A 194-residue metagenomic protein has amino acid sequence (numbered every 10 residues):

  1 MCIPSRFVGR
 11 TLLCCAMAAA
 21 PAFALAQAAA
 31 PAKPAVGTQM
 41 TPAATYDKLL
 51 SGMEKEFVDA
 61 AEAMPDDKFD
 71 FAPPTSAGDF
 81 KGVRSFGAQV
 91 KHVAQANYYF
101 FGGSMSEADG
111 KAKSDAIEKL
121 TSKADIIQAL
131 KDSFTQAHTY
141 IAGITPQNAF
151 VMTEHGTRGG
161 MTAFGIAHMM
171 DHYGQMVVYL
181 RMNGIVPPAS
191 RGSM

Functional and structural regions predicted by a protein language model:
M1-C15: Bacterial N-terminal signal peptides that target proteins for export
A19-P21: N-terminal signal peptide c-region/cleavage motif recognized by signal peptidases
A24-A28: Boundary at the C-terminal end of the N-terminal hydrophobic targeting segment
A30-A44: N-terminal low-complexity, Pro/Thr/Ser-rich intrinsically disordered segments that act as propeptides or flexible
K33, K48-K55, K119, K123-Q128 (+2 more regions): Carbohydrate-interacting regions of secretory-pathway proteins
A43, D47, S51, K55-V58 (+2 more regions): Short, contiguous alpha-helical
P65-F69, M105, A142-A149: Short, flexible helix-adjacent loops and helix caps
E118-V151, G160-M170: Acidic/histidine-rich alpha-helical segments that form the ligand environment of transition-metal centers
